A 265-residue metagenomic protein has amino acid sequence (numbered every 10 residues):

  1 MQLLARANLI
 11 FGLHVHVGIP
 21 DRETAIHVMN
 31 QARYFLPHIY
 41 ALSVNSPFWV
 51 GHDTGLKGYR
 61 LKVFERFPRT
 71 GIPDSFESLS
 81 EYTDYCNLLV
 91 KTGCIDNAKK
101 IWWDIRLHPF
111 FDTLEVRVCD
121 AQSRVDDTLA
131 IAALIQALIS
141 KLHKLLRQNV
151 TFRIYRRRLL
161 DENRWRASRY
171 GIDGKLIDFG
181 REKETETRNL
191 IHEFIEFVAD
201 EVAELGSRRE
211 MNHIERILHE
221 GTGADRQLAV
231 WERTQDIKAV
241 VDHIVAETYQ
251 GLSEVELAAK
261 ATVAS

Functional and structural regions predicted by a protein language model:
M1-L13, V17-P20, I26-P73, E77: Metal-dependent DNA replication initiation modules
L3, F64-S265: C-terminal accessory/tail domains of diverse enzymes
